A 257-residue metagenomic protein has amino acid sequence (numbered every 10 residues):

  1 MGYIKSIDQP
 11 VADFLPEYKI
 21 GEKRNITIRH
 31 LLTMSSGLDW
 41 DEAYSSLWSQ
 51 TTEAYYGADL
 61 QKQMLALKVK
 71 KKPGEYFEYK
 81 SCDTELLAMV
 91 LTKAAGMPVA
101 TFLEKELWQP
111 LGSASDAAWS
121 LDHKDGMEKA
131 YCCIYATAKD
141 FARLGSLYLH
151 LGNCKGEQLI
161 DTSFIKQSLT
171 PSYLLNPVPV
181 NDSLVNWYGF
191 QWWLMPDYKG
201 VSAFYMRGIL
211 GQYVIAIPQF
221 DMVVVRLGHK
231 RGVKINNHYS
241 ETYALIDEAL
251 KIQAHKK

Functional and structural regions predicted by a protein language model:
M1-I4, P10, L31, M64 (+3 more regions): Alpha-helical scaffold elements that line and support the substrate/ligand-binding pocket of soluble hydrolases
G2-D39, A66, A95-Y131, A136: Active-site helix/loop module of the DD-peptidase/beta-lactamase fold, centered on the serine-lysine SxxK catalytic
H30-T33, E78, A117-A118, D140-R143 (+4 more regions): Structural recognition of the beta-strand scaffold that forms the well-ordered cores of secreted hydrolase catalytic
Y44-S46, L67-P73, D83-E85, H123-A130: Flexible glycine/proline-enriched surface loops and loop-helix/loop-strand junctions
K72-Y79, M127-Y135, M206, L210: Solvent-exposed loop and edge beta-strand segments that line ligand/cofactor-binding and catalytic clefts
P110-S168: Active-site-proximal binding-pocket segments
A114-D116, L169-V223: Active-site Gly/Thr loop motif
M206-K257: Structured C-terminal helix/loop/strand segments within mature extracytoplasmic catalytic/sensor domains
